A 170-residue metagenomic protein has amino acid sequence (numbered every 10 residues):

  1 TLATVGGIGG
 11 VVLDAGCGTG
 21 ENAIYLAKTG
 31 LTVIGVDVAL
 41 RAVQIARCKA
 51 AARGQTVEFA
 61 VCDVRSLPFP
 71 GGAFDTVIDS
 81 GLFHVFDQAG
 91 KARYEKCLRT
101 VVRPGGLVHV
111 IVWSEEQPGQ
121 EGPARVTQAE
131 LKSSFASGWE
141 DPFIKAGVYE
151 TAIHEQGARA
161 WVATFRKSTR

Functional and structural regions predicted by a protein language model:
T1-A15, T19-F69, F86-V101, G106-R170: Class I (Rossmann-like) S-adenosyl-L-methionine-dependent methyltransferase catalytic domain, capturing the SAM-binding
F69-V77: A short acidic, Gly/Pro-enriched loop at the edge of an enzyme's catalytic core that lines a small-molecule cofactor
G81-V85: Short catalytic micro-motifs in class I SAM-dependent methyltransferases
